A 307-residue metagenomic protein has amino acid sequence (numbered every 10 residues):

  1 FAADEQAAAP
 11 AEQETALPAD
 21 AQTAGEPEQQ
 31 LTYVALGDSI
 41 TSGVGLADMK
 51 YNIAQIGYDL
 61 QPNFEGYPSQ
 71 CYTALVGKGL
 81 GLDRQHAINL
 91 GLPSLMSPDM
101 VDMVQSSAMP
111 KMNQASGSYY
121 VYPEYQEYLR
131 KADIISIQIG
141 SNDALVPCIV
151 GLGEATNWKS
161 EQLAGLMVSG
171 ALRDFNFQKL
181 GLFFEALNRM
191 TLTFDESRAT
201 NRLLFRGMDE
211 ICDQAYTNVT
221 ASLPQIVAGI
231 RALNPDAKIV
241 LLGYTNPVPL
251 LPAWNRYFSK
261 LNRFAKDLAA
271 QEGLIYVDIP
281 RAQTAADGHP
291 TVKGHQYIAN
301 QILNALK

Functional and structural regions predicted by a protein language model:
F1-A7: Sec-dependent signal peptide cleavage junction
T15-P93: Serine-esterase "nucleophile elbow" of acetyl-processing enzymes
I40, S94-M96, N246, Q283: Residue-level detector of flexible, active-site-proximal loop/helix-junction positions within diverse enzyme catalytic
V44-D48, M100-D102, V146-G151: Short, solvent-exposed loop/turn and secondary-structure capping segments
M49-Y67, S106-V121, F177, A199: Surface-exposed intrinsically disordered loops and tails
L95-S107: Structural motif
N113-K307: Alpha-helical cap/lid subdomain in secreted, periplasmic, or secretory-pathway luminal O-acyl-processing enzymes
